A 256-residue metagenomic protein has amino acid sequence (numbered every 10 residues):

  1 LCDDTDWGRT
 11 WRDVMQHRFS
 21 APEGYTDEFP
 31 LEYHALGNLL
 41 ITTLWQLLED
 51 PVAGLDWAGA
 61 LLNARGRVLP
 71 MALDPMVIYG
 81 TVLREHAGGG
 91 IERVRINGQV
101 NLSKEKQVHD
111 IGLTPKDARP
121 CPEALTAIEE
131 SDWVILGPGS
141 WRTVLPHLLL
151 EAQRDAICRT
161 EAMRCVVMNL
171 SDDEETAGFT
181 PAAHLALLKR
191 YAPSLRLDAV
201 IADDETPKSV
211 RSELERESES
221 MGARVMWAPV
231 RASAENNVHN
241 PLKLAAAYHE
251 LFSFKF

Functional and structural regions predicted by a protein language model:
L1-K104, H249: Electropositive, gly/pro-rich neighborhoods at or near active sites that engage anionic ligands
D110-L125: Active-site glycine-rich loop that binds ribose-phosphate moieties when present
A127, E151-T160: Catalytic-core regions built around general acid/base machinery
S131: An anion/phosphate-binding loop that grips the pyrophosphate of nucleotide cofactors and donors
W141-L150, R211-S212: Glycine/threonine-rich flexible loop motifs
L148-D155, T180-L185: Charged helix-capping and loop-helix junction motifs
V166-V167, A202: Structural beta-sheet core signal
G178-F256: C-terminal functional extensions of proteins
